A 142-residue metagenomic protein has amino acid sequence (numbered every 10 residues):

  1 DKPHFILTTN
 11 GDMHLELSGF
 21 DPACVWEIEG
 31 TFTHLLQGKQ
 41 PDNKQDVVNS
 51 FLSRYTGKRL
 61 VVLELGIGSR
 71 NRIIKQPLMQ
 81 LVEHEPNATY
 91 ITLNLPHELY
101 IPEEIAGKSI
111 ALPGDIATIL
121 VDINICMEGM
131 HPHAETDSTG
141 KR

Functional and structural regions predicted by a protein language model:
D1-R142: Conserved catalytic alpha/beta core of Sir2/sirtuin-type deacylases, generalized to analogous enzyme cores that bind
